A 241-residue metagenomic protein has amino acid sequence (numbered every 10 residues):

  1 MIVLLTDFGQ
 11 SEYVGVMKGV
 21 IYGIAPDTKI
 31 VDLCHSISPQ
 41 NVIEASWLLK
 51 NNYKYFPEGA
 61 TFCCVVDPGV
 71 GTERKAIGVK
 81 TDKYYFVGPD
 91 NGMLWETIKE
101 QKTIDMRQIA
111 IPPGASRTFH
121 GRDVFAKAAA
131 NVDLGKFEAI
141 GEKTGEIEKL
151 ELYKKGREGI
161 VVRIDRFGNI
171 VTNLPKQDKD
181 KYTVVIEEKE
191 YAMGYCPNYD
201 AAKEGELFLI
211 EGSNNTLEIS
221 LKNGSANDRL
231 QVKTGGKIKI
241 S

Functional and structural regions predicted by a protein language model:
M1-E73: N-terminal glycine-/serine-/threonine-rich phosphate-binding loop
L4, F8, G19, P26 (+5 more regions): Short acidic/glycine-rich loops and adjacent helix/strand connectors that line catalytic pockets where negatively
L4-T6, I30-L33, C64, F86-P89 (+3 more regions): General beta-strand structural signal in soluble alpha/beta enzymes
D27, Q40-W47, P57-V66, V70-D123: Active-site histidine-anchored catalytic micro-motif
K99, I104, I111-D178: Anionic-ligand-binding alpha/beta catalytic cores of soluble enzymes and soluble regulatory domains that recognize
V171-Q231: A conserved acidic, glycine/proline-rich C-terminal tail/linker
